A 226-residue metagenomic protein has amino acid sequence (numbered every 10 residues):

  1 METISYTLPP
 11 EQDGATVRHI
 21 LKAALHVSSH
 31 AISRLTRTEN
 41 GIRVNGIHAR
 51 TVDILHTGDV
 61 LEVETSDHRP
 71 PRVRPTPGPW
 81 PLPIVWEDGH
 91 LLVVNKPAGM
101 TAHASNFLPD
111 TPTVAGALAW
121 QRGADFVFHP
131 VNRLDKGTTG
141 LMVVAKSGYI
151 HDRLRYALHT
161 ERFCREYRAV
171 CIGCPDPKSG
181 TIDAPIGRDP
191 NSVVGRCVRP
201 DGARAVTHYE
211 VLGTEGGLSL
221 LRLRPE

Functional and structural regions predicted by a protein language model:
M1-V193, A203-V206, G213-G216: RNA pseudouridine synthases
G217-L223: Short, solvent-exposed secondary-structure boundary/capping segments
